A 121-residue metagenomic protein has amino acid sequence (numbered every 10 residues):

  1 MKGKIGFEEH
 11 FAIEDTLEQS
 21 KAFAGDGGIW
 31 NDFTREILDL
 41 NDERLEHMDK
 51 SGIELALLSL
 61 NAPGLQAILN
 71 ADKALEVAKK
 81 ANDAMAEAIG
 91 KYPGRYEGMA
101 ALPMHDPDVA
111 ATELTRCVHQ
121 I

Functional and structural regions predicted by a protein language model:
M1-I121: Helix-coil boundary/capping segments in enzymes
